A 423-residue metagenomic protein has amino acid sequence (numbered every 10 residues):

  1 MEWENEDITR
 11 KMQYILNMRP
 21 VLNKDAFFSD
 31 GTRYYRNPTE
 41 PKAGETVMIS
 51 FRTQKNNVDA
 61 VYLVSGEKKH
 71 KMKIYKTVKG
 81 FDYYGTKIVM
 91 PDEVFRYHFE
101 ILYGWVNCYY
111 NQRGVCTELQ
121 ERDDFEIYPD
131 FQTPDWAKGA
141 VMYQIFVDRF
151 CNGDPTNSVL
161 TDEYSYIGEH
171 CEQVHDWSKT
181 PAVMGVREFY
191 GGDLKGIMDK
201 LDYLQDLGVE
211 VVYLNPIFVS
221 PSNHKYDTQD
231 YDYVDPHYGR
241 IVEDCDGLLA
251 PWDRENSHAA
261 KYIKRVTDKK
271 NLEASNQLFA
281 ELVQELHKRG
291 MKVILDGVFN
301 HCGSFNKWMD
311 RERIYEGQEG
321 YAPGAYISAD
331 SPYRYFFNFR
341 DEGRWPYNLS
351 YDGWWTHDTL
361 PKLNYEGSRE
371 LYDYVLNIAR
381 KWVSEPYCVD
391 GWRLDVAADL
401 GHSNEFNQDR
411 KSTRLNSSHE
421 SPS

Functional and structural regions predicted by a protein language model:
M1-G139, Y143: Glycan-association/targeting regions that enable binding to alpha-glucans and other polysaccharides
V147-E210, I217-P386: Substrate-binding/active-site clefts of carbohydrate-active enzymes
H301, E370-D373, A398-Q408: Acidic-and-aromatic substrate-binding clefts and catalytic sites of carbohydrate-active enzymes
S384-D390, L400-E405: Short, charged helix-to-loop "capping" segments that act as catalytic/coupling loops
D409-R414: Short, compositionally biased segments
L415-S423: Single conserved hydrophobic/aromatic residue that forms the stacking wall/gate of nucleotide- or nucleobase-binding
